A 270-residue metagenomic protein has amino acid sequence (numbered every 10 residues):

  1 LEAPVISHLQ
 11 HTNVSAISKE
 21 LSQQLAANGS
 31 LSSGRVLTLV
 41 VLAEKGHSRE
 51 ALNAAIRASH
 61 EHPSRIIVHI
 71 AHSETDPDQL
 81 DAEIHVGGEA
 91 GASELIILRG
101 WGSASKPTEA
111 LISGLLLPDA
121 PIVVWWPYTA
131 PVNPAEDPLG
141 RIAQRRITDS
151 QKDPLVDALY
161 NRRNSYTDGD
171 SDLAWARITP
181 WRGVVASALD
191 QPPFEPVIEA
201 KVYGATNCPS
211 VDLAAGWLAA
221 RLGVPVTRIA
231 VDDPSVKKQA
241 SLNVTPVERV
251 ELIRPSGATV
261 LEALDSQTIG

Functional and structural regions predicted by a protein language model:
L1-W125: An N-terminal, globular interaction/scaffold subdomain
Q24-N28, A215-A220, T227-G270: C-terminal structured domains
H47-E50, C208-P209, P255-A263: Short, surface-exposed beta-strand/loop "edge" segments at domain boundaries and coil↔beta transitions
A51-L52, T108-E109, P134-E136, S210-A214: A short acidic (Asp/Glu
A58-V68, L116-V123, R141-I147, A219-D232: Structural alpha-beta junctions
D81-G88, G140-D153, A240-V260: Acidic, Ser/Thr-rich peripheral helices and adjacent loops at domain boundaries
E94, L98-A186, I198: Internal, hydrophobic cores of structured domains that mediate oligomerization or house catalytic pockets within large
A174-V231, R249: ATP/pyrophosphate-binding catalytic subdomain of soluble kinases
